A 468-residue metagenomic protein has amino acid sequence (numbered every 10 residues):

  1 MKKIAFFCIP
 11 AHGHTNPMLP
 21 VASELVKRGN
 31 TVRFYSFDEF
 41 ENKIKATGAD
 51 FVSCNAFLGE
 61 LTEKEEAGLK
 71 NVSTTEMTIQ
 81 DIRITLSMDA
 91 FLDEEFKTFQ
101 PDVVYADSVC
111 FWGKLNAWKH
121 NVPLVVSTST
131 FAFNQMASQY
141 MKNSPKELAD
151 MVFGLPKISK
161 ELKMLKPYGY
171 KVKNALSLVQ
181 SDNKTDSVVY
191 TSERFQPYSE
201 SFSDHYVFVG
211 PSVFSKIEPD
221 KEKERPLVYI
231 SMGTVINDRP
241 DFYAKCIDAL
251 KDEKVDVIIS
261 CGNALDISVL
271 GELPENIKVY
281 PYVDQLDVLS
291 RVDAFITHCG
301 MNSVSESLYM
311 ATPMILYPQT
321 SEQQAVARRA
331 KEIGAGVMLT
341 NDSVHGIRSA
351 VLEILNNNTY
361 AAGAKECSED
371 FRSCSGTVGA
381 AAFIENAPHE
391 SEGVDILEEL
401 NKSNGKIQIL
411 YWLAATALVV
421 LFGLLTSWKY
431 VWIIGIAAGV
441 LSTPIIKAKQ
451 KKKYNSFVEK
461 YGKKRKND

Functional and structural regions predicted by a protein language model:
K2, K27-N30, F37-A46, D50-L227 (+2 more regions): Nucleotide-sugar-dependent glycosyltransferase catalytic domains
T15-V26, E39-F40: Short amphipathic alpha-helix
A22, V104-A106, Y282-R329: A donor-sugar binding/catalytic signature common to diverse glycosyltransferases and related nucleotide-sugar
R225, C261, L265-Y282: Nucleotide-activated donor-binding/catalytic signature segment of Leloir-type glycosyltransferases, i.e., the conserved
S321-A350: Change "using UDP/GDP/dTDP sugars" to "using nucleotide sugars
G346-K406, L413: C-terminal amphipathic helix plus adjacent low-complexity, charged tail appended to glycosyltransferase catalytic
V431-V440: Hydrophobic core segments of alpha-helical transmembrane domains in multi-pass membrane proteins
K451-D468: Cytosolic juxtamembrane segments of membrane proteins
